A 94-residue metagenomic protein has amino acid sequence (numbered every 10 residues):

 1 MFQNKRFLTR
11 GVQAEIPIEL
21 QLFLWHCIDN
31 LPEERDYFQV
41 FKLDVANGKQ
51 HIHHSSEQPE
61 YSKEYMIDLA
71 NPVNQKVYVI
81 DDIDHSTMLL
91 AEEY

Functional and structural regions predicted by a protein language model:
M1-I67: N-terminal "domain-start" segment
Q58-Y94: Short, compact, well-ordered microdomains
